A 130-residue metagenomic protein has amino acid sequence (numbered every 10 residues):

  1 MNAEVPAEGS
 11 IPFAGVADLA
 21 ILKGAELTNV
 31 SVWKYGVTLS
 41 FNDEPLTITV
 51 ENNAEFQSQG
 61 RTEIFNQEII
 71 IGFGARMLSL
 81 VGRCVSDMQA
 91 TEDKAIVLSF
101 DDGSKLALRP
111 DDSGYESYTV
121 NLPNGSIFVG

Functional and structural regions predicted by a protein language model:
M1-G130: Surface-exposed, interaction-prone regions used to assemble/regulate multi-protein complexes
